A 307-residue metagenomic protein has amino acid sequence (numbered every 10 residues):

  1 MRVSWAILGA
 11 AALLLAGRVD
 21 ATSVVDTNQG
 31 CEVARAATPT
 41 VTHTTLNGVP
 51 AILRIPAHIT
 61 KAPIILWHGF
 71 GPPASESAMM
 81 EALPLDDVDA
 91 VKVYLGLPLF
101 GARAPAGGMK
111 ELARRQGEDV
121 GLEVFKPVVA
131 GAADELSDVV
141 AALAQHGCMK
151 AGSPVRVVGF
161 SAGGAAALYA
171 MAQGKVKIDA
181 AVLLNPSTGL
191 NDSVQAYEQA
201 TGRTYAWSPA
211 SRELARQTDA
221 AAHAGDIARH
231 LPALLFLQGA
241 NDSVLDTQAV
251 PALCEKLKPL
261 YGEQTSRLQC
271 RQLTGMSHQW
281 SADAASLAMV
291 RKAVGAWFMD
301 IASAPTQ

Functional and structural regions predicted by a protein language model:
T22-H58, A62: N-terminal cap/lid segment of alpha/beta-hydrolase-fold proteins
P50, P56-V88, Y94-G107: Short, surface-exposed "cap/lid" segments of acyl-processing enzymes
H68, G159-S161, G239: Conserved alpha/beta-hydrolase "nucleophile elbow" surrounding the catalytic nucleophile
F70, A240-D242, M276-S277: Acidic beta-to-alpha connecting loop that harbors the catalytic carboxylate
A113-G147: Alpha/beta-hydrolase active-site loop
D138-E198: Primarily recognizes the serine-hydrolase "nucleophile elbow" in alpha/beta-hydrolase and SGNH/GDSL folds
N191-G262: The feature captures the conserved acid-bearing segment of alpha/beta-hydrolase catalytic domains
P259-Q307: C-terminal catalytic histidine-bearing segment of alpha/beta-hydrolase fold enzymes
